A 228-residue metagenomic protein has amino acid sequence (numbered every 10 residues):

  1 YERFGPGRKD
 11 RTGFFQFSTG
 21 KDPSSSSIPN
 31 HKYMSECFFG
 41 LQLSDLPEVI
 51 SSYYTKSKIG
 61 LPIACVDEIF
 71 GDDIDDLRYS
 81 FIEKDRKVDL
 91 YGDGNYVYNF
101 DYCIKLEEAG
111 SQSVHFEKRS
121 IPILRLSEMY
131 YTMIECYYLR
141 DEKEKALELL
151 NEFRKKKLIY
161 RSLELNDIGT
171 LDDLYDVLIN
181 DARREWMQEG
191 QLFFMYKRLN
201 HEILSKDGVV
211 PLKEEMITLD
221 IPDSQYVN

Functional and structural regions predicted by a protein language model:
Y1-Y53, D72-N228: Acidic/polar-rich alpha-helix caps and helix-coil junctions
S51-L61: Active-site-adjacent substrate-recognition loops and nearby beta-strands within hydrolase catalytic domains
I59-Y79: Short, cationic low-complexity segments
